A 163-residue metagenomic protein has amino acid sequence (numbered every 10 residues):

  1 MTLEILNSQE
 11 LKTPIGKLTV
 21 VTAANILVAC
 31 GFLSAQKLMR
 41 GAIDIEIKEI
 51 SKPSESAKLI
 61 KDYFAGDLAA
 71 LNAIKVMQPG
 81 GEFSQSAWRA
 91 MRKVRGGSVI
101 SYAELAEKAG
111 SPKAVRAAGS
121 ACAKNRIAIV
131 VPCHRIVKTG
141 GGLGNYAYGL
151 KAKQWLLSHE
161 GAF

Functional and structural regions predicted by a protein language model:
M1-K113, A162-F163: Basic nucleic-acid-binding alpha-helical/helix-turn surface characteristic of O6-alkylguanine DNA
L38-G41, V137, L150: Short glycine/proline- and charge-enriched loop/turn segments that cap or connect secondary-structure elements
K113-N125: Regulatory, non-catalytic segments
I129-I136: Short Lys/Arg-enriched helix C-cap and helix-to-coil transition segments that create basic nucleic-acid-contact patches
T139-F163: …primarily DNA-binding HTH/wHTH and HhH modules…
